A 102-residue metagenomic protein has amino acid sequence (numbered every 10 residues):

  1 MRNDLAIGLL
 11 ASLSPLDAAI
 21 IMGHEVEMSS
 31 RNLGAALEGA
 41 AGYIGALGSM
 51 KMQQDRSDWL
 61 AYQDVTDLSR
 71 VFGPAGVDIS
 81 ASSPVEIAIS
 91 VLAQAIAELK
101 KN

Functional and structural regions predicted by a protein language model:
D4-P15: Short amphipathic alpha-helix with an adjacent loop that forms part of the alpha/beta core around
A11-S12, A36, Q63: Structural motif
D17-M22, N32-L33, L37, S83-A95: Electropositive, surface-exposed helix/loop patches at the edges of structured domains that serve as adaptable
A18-H24, G34-W59: ADP-ribose/adenylate-binding Rossmann-like module
E27-M28: Beta-loop-alpha module in the N-terminal Rossmann-like domain of NAD(P)-dependent dehydrogenases, especially those
L47-N102: Adenosine-phosphate binding glycine-rich loop
